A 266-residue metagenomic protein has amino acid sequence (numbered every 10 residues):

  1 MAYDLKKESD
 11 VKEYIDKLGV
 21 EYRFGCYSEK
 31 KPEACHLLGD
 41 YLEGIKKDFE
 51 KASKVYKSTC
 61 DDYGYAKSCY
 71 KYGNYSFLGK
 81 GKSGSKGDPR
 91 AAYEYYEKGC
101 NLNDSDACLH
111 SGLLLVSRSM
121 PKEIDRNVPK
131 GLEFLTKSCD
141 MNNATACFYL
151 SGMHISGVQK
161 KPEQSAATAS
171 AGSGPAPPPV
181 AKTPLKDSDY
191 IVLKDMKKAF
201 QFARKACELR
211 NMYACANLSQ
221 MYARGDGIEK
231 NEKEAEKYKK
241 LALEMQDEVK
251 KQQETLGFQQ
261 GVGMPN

Functional and structural regions predicted by a protein language model:
M1-E29: N-terminal alpha-helical interaction modules that lie
K12-V20, K47-V55, S83-Y95, M120-F134 (+3 more regions): Structural signature of tandem alpha-helical TPR/SEL1-like repeats, specifically the intra-repeat loop/turn
F24-G25, S58-T59, K98-G99, K137-S138 (+2 more regions): Canonical positions in the second alpha-helix
G25-P32, G44-I45, D62-A66, L78-G81 (+9 more regions): Short helix-capping/linker turns of helical repeat alpha-solenoids
C35-I45, K71-K80, H110-S119, Y149-V158 (+4 more regions): Hydrophobic face of amphipathic alpha-helices that form TPR/SEL1-like repeat modules and related alpha-solenoid
K51, K57-R118, E123: A generic tandem-repeat structural signature
F148-L150, I155, D189-K240: Ankyrin-repeat and related helical/solenoid repeat scaffolds used for protein-protein interactions
E229-N266: Terminal, low-structured helical/coil segments at or just beyond the last alpha-helical repeat
